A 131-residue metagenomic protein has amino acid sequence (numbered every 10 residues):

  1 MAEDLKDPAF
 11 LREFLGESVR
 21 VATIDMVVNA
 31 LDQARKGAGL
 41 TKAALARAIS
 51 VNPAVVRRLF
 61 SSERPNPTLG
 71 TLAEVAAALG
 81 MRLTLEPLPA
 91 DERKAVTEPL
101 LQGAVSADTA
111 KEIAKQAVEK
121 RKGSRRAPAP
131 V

Functional and structural regions predicted by a protein language model:
M1-N29, K94-V131: N-terminal flexible/basic segments that precede or flank functional cores
N29-A46: Short basic helix-loop element that most often maps to the first helix and adjoining turn of HTH DNA-binding modules
S50-N66: Recognition helix of helix-turn-helix/homeodomain-like DNA-binding domains that insert into the DNA major groove
G70-L85: DNA major-groove recognition helix of helix-turn-helix/homeodomain DNA-binding modules
E86-V96: Short amphipathic recognition helices of helix-turn-helix/homeodomain-type DNA-binding modules
